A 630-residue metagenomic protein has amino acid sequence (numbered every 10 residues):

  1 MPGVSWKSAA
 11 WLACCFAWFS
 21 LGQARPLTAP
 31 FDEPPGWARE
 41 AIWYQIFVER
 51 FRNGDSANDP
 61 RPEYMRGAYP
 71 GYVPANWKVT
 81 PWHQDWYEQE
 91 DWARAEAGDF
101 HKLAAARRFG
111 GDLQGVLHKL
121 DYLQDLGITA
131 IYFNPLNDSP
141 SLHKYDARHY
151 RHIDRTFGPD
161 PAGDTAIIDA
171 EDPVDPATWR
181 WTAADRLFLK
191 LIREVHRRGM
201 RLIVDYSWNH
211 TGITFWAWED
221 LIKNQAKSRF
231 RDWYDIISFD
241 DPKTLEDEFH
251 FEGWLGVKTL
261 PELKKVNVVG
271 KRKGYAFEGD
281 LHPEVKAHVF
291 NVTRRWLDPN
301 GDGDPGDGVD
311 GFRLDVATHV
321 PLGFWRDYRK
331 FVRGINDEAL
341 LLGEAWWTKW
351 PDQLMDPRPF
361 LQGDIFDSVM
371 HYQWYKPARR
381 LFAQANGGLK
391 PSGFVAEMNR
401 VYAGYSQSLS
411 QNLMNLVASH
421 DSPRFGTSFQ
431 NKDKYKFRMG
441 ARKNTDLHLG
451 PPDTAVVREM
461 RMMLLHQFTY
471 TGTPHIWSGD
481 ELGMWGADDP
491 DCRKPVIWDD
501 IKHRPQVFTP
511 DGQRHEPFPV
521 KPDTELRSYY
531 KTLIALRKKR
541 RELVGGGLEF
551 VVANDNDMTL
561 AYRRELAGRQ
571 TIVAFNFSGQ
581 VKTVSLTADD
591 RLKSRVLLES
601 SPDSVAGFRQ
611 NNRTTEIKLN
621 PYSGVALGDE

Functional and structural regions predicted by a protein language model:
R25-R201, N209, W216, R294 (+1 more regions): N-terminal structural segment of carbohydrate-active enzymes
A38, G54-L103, W347, V395-E397 (+1 more regions): Loop/helix patches that line or flank the sugar-binding groove of alpha-linked glycan CAZymes
R39, D55-A75, S139-P159, W208-W254 (+2 more regions): Aromatic- and acidic-residue-enriched segments that line the glycan-binding/catalytic groove of carbohydrate-active
I46, L123, F133, Y150 (+8 more regions): Conserved, mostly hydrophobic/aromatic
V48-R50, I131-H143, D205-F215, D315-V320 (+4 more regions): Short, solvent-exposed turn/loop segments enriched in Gly/Ser/Thr/Pro and often Arg
A97-Q114, H149-D185, T259-K286, D310-V320 (+2 more regions): The substrate-binding groove and active-site-proximal loops of carbohydrate-active enzymes, especially glycoside
I192-M200, N209-H210, E219-A226, N291-V292 (+8 more regions): Active-site-proximal helices and loops of the catalytic beta/alpha 8
R609-E630: C-terminal beta-strand-rich structural cap/linker in extracellular carbohydrate-active enzymes
